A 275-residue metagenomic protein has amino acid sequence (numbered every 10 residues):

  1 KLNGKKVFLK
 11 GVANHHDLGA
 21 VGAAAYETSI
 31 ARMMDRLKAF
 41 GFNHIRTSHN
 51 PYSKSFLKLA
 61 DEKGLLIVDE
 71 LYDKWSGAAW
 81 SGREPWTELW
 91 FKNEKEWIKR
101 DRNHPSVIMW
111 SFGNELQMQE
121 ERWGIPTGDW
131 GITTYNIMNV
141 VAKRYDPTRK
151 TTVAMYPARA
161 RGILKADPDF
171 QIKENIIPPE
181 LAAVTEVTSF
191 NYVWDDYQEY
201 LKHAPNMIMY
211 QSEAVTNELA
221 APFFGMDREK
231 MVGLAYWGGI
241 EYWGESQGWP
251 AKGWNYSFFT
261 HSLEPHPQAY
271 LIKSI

Functional and structural regions predicted by a protein language model:
K1-I275: Extended substrate-binding grooves/exosites of carbohydrate-active enzymes
